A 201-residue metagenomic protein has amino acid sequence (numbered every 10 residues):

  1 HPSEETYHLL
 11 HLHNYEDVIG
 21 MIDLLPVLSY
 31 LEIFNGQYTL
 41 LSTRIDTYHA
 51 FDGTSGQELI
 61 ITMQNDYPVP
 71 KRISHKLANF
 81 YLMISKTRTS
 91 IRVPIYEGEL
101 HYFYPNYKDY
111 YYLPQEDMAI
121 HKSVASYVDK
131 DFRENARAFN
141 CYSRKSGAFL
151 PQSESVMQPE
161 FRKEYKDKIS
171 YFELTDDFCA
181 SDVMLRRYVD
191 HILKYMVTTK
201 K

Functional and structural regions predicted by a protein language model:
H1-K201: DEDD superfamily 3′-5′ metal-dependent exonuclease/proofreading module
